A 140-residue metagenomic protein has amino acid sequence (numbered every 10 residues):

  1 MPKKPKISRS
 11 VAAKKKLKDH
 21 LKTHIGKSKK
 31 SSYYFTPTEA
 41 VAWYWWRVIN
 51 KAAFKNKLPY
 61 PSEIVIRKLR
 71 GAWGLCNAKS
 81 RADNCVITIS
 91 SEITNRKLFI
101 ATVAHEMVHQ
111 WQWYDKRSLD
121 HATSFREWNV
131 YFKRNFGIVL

Functional and structural regions predicted by a protein language model:
M1-A101, Q110-L140: Active-site-proximal or metal-binding-adjacent scaffold patches in catalytic folds
E106: Walker B catalytic acidic pair
